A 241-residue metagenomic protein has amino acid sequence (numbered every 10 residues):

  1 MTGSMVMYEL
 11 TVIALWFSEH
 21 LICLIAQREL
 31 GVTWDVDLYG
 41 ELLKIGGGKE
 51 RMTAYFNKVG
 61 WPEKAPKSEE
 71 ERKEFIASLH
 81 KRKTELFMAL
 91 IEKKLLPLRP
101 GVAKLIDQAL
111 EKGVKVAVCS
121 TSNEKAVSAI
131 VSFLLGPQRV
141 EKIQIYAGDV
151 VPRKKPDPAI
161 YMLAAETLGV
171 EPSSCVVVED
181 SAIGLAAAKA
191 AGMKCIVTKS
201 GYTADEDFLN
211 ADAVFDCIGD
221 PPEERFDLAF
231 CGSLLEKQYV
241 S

Functional and structural regions predicted by a protein language model:
M1-P100, D107, E111: N-terminal helical cap/lid subdomain that shapes the substrate entry/recognition surface in HAD-like hydrolases
A103, D107, N123-S241: Asp-based, Mg2+/Mn2+-dependent phosphohydrolase catalytic module
